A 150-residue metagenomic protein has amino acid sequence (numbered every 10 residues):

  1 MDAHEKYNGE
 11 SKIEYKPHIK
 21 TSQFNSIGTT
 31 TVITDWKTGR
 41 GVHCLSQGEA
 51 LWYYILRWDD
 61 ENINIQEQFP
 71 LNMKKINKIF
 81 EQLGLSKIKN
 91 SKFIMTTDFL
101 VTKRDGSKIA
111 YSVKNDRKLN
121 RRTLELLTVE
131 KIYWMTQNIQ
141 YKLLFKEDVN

Functional and structural regions predicted by a protein language model:
M1-N150: Electrostatic, structured charged patches in enzyme active sites and in nucleic-acid/phosphate-binding
